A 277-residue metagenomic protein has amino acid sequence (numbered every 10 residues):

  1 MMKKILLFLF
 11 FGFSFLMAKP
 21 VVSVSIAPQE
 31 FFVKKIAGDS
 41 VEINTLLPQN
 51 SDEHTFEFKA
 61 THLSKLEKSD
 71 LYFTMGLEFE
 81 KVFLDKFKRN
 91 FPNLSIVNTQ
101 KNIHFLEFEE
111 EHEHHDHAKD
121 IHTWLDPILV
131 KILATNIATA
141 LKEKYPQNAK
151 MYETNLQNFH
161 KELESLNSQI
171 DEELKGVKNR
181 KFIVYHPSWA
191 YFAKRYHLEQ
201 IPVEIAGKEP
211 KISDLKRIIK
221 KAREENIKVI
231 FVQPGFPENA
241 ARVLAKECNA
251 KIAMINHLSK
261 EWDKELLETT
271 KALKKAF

Functional and structural regions predicted by a protein language model:
M1-M2: N-terminal secretory signal peptides that target proteins for export/translocation
I5-L16: Sec-dependent N-terminal signal peptides
K19-F277: Extracytoplasmic metal-acquisition and chelation regions
